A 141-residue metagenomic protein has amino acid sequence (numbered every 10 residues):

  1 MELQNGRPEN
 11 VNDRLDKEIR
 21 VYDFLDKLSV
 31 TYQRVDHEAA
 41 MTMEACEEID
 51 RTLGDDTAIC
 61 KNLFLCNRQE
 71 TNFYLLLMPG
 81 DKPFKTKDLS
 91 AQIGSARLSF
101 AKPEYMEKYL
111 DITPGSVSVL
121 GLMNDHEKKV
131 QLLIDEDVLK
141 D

Functional and structural regions predicted by a protein language model:
M1-D141: Extended, low-hydrophobicity, polar/charged segments
